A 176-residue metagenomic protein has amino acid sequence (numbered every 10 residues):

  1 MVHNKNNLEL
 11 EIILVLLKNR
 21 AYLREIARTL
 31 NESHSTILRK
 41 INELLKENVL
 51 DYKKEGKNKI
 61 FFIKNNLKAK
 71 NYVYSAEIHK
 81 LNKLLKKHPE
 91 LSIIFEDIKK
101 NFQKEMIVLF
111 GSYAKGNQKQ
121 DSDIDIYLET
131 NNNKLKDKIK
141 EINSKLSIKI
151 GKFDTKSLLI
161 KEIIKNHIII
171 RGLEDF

Functional and structural regions predicted by a protein language model:
M1-Q103, A114-K119, E129-F176: Catalytic core of pol beta-like nucleotidyltransferases
L109-S112: Glycine-rich beta-strand-to-loop/alpha-helix junction loops that act as flexible
S122: Short glycine- and acidic-residue-rich catalytic loops of nucleotidyl-transferase/cyclase enzymes
